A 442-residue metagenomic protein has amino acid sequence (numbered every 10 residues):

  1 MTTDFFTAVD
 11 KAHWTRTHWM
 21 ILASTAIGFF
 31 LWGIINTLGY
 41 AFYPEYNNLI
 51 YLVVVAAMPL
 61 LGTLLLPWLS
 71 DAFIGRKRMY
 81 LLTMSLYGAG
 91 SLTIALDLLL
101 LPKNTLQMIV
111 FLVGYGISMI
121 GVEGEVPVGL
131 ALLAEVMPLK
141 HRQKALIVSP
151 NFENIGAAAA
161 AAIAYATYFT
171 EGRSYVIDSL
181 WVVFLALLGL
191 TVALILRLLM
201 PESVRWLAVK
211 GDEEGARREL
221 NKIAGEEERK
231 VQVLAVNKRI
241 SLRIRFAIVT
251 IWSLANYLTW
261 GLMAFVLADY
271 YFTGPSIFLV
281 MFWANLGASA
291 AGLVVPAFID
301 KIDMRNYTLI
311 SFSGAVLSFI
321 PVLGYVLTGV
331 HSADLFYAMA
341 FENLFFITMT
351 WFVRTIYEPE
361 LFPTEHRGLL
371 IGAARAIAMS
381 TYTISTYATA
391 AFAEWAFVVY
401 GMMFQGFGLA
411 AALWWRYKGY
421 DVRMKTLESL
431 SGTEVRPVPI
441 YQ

Functional and structural regions predicted by a protein language model:
M1-Q442: Transmembrane-helix signature of 12-pass secondary carriers
